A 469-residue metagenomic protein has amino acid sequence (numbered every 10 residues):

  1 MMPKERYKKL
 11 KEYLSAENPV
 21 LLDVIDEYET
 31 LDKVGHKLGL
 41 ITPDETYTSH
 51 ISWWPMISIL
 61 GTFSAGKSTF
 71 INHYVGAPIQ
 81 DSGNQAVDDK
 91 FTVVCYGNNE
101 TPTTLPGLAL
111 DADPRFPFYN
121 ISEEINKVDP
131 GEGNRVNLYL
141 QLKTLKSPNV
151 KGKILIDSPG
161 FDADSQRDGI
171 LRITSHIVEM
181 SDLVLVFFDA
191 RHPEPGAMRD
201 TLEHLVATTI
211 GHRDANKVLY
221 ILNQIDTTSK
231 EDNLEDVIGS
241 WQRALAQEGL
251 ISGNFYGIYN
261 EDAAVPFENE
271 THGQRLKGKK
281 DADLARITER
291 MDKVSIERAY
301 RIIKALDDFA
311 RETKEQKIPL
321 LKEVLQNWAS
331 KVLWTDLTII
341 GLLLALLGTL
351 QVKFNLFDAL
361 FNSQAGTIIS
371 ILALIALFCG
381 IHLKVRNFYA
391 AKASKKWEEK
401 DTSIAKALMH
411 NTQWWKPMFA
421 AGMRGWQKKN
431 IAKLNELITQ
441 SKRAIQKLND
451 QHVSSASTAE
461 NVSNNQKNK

Functional and structural regions predicted by a protein language model:
M2-I154: Conserved G1/Walker A P-loop phosphate-binding module
P19-L31, M56, R286, R290-Q316: Short, charged cytosolic
Y47, D113-I154, D162-I251: Conserved C-terminal guanine-recognition region of P-loop GTPase G domains, centered on the G4
D157: Conserved active-site aspartate in kinases
D162, G169, I173, M409-K469: Charged, low-complexity cytosol-facing tails and large interhelical loops of integral membrane proteins
R213-L219, Q224-R298: Canonical P-loop GTPase G-domain recognition
V294-L343, F388: Cytosolic-side membrane-insertion boundary helix
Q326-A407: Transmembrane alpha-helical hairpins and terminal membrane-anchor modules
